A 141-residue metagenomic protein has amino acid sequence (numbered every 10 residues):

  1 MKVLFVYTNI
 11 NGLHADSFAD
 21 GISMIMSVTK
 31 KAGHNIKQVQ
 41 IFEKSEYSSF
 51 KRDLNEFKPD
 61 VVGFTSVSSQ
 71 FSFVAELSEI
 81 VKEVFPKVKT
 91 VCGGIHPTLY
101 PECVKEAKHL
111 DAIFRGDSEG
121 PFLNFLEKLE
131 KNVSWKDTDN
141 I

Functional and structural regions predicted by a protein language model:
M1-K2, D139: A generic secondary-structure signal marking the coil-to-beta-strand transition
K2-L13: Nucleotide-activated donor-dependent transferases that construct or modify glycoconjugates
N11-I22: Glycine- and acidic-residue-enriched helix-capping/strand-helix junction motifs
V28, A32, K37-I141: Glycine-rich beta-alpha loop elements in corrinoid/cobalamin-binding modules across cobalamin-dependent enzymes
